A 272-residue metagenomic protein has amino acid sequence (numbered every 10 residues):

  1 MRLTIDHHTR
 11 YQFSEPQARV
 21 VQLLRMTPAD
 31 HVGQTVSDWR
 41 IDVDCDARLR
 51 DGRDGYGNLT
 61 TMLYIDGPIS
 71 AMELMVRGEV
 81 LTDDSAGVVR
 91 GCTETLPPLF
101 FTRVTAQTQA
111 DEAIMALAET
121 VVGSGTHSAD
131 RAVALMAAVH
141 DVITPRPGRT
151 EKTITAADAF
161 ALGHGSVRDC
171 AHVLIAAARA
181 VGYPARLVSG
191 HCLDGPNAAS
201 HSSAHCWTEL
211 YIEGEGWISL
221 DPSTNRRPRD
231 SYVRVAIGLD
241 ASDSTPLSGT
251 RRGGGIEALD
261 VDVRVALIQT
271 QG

Functional and structural regions predicted by a protein language model:
M1-E119, G182: Linear, non-domain "peripheral" regions
M1-T4, V32-I41, R146-G148, S166-H172 (+3 more regions): A broad, low-specificity signal for short, low-complexity segments enriched in glycine/proline and polar/charged
L3, L23-M26, M136-V142, A171: Short acidic/polar alpha-helix capping motifs at helix-coil junctions
L23-R25, R40, M75, W207 (+3 more regions): Generic structural signal for residues positioned in beta-strands
D30-S37, R50-D51, I65-P68, L99-R103 (+4 more regions): Glycine-rich loops and low-complexity Gly/Arg-rich segments that provide flexible linkers or classic glycine-based
P68, G163-S166, S200: Secondary-structure capping and boundary motifs in well-ordered enzyme cores
V80-D84, R90, T95-G165, V173 (+3 more regions): Secondary-structure boundary elements
A137, D169-R251, G255: Hydrophobic/aromatic-rich core segments of domains that either
